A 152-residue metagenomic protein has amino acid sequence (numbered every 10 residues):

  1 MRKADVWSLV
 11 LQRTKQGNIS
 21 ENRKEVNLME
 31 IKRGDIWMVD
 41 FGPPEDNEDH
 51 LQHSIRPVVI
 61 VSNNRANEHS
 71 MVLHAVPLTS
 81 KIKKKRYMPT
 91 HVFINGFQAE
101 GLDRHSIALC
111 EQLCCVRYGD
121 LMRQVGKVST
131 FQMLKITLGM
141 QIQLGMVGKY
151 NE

Functional and structural regions predicted by a protein language model:
M1-E21, E25-M29, F97-E152: C-terminal terminal-subdomain/extension
G42-D46: Short, charged beta-turn/beta-strand-edge "cap" motif at the junction between a beta-strand and an adjacent loop
N47-I55, I60-G96: Compact nucleic-acid interaction/catalytic patches
